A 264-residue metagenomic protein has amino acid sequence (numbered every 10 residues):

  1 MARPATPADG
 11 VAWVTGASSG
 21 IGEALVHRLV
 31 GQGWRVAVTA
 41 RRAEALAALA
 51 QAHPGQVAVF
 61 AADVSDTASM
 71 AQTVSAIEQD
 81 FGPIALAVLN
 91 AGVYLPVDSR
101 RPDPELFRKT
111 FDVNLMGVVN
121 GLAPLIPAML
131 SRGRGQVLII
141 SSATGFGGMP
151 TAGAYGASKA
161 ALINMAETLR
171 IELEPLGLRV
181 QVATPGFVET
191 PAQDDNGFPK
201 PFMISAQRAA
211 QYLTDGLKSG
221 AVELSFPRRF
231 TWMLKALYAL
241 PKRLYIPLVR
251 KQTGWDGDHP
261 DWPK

Functional and structural regions predicted by a protein language model:
S18-S19: Conserved glycine-rich cofactor-binding loop
Q32-L49: Conserved glycine-rich Rossmann-like NAD(P)H-binding loop of the short-chain dehydrogenase/reductase
H53-A68: Rossmann-fold cofactor-recognition segment
D98-F111: Substrate-binding pocket helix/loop in short-chain dehydrogenase/reductase
L122, S158: Active-site helix of classical SDR
S142: Residue(s) in the substrate-gating loop at a strand-loop-helix junction that position the organic substrate next
V182, F198-M233: C-terminal helical subdomain
